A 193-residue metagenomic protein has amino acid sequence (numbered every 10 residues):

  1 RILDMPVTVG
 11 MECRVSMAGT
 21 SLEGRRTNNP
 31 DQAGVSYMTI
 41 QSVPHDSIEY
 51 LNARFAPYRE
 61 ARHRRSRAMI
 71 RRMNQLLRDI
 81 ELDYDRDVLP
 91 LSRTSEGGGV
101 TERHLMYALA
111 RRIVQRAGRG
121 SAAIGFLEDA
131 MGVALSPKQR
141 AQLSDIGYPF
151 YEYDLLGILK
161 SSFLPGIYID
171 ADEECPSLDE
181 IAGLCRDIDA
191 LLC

Functional and structural regions predicted by a protein language model:
R1-V100: A metal-dependent hydrolase metal-coordination microenvironment
R1-V35, V43, P149-C193: An N-terminally biased module of ancient metal coordination in phosphate/nucleic-acid-related enzymes
R64-G166: Extended, charge-rich helix/loop segments that form flexible, surface "patches" used to engage negatively charged
